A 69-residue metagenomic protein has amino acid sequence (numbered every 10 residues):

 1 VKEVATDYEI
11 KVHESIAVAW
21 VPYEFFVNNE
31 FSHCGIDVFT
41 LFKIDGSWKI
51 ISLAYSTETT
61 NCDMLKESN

Functional and structural regions predicted by a protein language model:
V1-S32: Surface-exposed, charged secondary-structure patches
D7-E9, D37, D45, D63 (+1 more regions): Acidic-enriched, low-complexity/disordered segments with a strong bias for Aspartate over Glutamate
N29-S32, T59-E67: A short, polar/proline- and glycine-enriched secondary-structure boundary/capping micro-motif
D37-N61: Short beta-strand edge/turn micro-motifs at domain boundaries
